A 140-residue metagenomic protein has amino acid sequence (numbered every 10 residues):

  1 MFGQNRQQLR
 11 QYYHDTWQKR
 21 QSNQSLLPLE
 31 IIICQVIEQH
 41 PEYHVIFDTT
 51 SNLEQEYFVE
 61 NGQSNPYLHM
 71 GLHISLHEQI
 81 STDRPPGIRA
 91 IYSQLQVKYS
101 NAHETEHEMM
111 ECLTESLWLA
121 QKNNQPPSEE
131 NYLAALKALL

Functional and structural regions predicted by a protein language model:
F2-S64: Core of compact, soluble alpha-helical bundle domains
R6, N23-L27, H69, P85 (+2 more regions): Alpha-helix N-cap/helix-initiation sites
Q8, Y12, P28, I32 (+6 more regions): Exposed alpha-helical structural elements
Y13, I33, I37, H73-L76 (+2 more regions): Short alpha-helical scaffolding segments that buttress acidic/His motifs in well-ordered protein cores
Y43-V97: Heme-based O2/NO sensor domains and their adjacent alpha-helical segments, primarily globin folds but also including
T82-L119: A mid-sequence interfacial segment
Q125-L140: Glycine-rich, aromatic-bearing surface loops/beta-hairpins
